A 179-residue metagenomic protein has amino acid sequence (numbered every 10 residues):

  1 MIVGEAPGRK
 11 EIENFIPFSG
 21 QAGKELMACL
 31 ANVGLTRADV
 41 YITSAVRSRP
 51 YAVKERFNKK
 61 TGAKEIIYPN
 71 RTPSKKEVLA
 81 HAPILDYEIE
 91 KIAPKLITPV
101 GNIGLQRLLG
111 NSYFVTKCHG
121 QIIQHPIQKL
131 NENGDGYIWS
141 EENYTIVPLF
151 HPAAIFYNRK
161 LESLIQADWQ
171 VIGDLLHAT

Functional and structural regions predicted by a protein language model:
M1-T179: A polyanion-binding, active-site-adjacent surface
